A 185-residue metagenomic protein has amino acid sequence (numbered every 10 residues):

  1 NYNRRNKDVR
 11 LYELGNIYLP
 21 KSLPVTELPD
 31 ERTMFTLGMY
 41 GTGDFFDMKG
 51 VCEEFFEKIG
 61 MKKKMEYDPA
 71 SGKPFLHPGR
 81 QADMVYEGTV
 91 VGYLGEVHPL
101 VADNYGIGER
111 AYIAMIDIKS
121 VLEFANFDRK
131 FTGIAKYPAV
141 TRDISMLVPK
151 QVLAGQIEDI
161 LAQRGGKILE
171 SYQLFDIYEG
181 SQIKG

Functional and structural regions predicted by a protein language model:
N1-V9: Extended, well-folded interaction surfaces typified by the phenylalanyl-tRNA synthetase beta subunit core
G15, K21-V25, D30-T36, T42-G185: A carboxyl-terminal module marker
